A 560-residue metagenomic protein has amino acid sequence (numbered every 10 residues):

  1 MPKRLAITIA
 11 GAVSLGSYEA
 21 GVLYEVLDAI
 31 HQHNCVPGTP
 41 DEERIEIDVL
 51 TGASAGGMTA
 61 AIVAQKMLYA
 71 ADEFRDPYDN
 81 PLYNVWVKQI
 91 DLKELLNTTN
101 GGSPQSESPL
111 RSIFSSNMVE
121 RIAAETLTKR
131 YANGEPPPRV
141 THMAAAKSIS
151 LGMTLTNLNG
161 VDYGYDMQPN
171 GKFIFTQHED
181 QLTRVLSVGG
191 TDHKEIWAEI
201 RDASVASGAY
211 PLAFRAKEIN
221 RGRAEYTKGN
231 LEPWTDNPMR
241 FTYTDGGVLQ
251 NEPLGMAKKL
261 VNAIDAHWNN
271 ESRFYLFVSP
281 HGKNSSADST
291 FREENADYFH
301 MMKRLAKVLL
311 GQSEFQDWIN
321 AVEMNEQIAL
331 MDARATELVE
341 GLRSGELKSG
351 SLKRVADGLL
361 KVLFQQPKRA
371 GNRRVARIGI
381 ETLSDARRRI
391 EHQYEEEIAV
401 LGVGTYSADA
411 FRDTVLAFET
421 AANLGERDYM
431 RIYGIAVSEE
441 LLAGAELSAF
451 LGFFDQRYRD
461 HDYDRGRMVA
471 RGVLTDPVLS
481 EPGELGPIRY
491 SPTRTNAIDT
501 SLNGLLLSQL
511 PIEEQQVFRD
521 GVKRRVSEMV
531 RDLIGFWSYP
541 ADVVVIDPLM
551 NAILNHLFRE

Functional and structural regions predicted by a protein language model:
P2, A6, S14-A132, S150 (+2 more regions): Patatin-like phospholipase
L15, A146-A266, A296-I319, R389-D455 (+1 more regions): Active-site gating loop/helix substructures
V63, F74-V87, K259, H267-G311 (+1 more regions): Catalytic or ion-translocation cores adjacent to nucleophile or general acid/base/metal-coordination motifs in diverse
R75-P77, R139-M143, L479-Y490: Short, glycine/acidic-rich hinge or "gate" loops at secondary-structure transitions that mediate conformational
P238-M239, T244, N251-I264, R273 (+4 more regions): Glycine-rich, aromatic-lined ligand/substrate-binding cores of catalytic and carbohydrate-binding domains
K283, S289, S480-E560: Acidic, Ser/Thr-rich low-complexity intrinsically disordered segments
T290-E396: Non-catalytic, alpha-helical, charged scaffold/linker segments that couple or flank catalytic or architectural cores
